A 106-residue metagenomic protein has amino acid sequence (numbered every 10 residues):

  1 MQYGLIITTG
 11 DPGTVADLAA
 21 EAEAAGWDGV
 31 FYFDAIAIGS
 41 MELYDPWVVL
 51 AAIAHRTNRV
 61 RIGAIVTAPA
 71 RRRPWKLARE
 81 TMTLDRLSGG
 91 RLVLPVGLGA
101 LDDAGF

Functional and structural regions predicted by a protein language model:
M1-R56: N-terminal beta1-alpha1-beta2 module of alpha/beta enzyme domains
Q2-G10, R71-F106: Flexible, glycine-rich active-site loops centered on histidine and acidic residues that chelate a metal or position
F31-Y32, R61, V93-P95: Conserved beta-strand positions in the central sheet of alpha/beta enzyme cores
I38-M41, T67-R73: Glycine-rich "substrate-gating" loop/helix at the edge of Rossmann-like oxidoreductase active sites
H55-N58, G89: Generic secondary-structure signature for well-ordered alpha-helical cores
T57-I65: Conserved catalytic cysteine-centered active-site region of acyl-thioester-dependent Claisen-condensing enzymes
